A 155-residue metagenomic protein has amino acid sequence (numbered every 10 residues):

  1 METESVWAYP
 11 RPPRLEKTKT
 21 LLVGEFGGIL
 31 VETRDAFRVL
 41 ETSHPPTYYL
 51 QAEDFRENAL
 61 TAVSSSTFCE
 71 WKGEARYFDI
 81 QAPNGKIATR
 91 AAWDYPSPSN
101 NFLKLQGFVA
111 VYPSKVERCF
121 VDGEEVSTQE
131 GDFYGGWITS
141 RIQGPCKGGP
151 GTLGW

Functional and structural regions predicted by a protein language model:
M1-W155: Terminal leader/tail segments of proteins
